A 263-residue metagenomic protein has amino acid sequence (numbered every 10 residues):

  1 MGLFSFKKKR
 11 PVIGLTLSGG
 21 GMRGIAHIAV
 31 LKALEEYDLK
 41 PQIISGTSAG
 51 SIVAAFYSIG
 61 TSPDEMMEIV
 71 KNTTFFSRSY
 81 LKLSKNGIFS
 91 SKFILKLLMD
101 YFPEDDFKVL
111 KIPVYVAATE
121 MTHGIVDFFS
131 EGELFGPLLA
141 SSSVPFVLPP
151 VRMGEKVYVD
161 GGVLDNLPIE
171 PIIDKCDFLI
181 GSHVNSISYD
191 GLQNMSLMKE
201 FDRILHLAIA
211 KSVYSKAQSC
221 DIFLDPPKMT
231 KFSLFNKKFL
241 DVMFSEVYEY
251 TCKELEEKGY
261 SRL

Functional and structural regions predicted by a protein language model:
M1-T47, A55-L263: Patatin-like phospholipase
